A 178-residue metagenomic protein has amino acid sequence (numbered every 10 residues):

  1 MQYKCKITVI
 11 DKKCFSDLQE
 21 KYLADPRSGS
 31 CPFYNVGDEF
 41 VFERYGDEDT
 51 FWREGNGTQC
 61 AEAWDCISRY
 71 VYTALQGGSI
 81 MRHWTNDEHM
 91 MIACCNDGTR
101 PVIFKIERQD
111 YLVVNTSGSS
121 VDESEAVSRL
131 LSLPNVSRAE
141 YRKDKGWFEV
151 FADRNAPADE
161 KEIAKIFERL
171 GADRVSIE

Functional and structural regions predicted by a protein language model:
C5-D11, V113-T116: A short beta-strand micro-motif
I10-D25: Short, structured beta-strand/loop micro-motifs enriched in basic residues and often containing a Trp
K21-E48, S132-E140: Short, flexible N-terminal segments of the mature chain
D47-C60: Short, Lys/Arg- and Gly-enriched loop/turn segments at beta-strand edges
S68-N115: Glycine- and charge-enriched low-complexity intrinsically disordered segments
L112-S124, D153-A156: Short, surface-exposed ligand-recognition loops at beta-strand->loop->(often short) alpha-helix junctions that present
A126-L130, D159-L170: Short amphipathic alpha-helices in soluble, non-transmembrane regions that often serve as interface/regulatory elements
R138-Y141, E168-E178: Conserved short beta-strand edge segments in small beta-sheet-based binding/regulatory domains
